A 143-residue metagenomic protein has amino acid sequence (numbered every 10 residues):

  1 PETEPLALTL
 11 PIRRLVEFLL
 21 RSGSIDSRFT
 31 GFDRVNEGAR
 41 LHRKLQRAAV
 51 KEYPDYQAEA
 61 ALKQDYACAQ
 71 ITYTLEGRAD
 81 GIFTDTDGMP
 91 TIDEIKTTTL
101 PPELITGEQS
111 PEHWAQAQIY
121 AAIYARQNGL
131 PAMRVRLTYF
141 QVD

Functional and structural regions predicted by a protein language model:
P1-M89, A115: Metal-dependent nuclease catalytic cores that hydrolyze phosphodiester bonds in DNA/RNA, characterized by
D65-D143: Mg2+/Mn2+-dependent nuclease catalytic core
